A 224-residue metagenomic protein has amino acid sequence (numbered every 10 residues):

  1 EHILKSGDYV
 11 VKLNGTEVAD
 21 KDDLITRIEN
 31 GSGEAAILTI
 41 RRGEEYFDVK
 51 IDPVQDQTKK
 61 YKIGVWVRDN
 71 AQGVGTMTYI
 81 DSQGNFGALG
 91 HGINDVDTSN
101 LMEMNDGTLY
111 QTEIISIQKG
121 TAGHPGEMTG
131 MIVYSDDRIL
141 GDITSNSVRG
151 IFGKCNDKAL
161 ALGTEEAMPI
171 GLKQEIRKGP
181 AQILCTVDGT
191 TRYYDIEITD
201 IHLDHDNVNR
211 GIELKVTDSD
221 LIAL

Functional and structural regions predicted by a protein language model:
E1, D20-K21, L160-E165: Short, structured beta-strand/loop micro-motifs enriched in basic residues and often containing a Trp
E1-K12, T16-A19, T217-L224: PDZ/PDZ-like domain segments forming the peptide/carboxylate-binding groove, activating on the N-terminal beta-strands
I3, E17, K21, N70 (+1 more regions): Solvent-exposed, acidic/flexible segments
K5, K12-L13, D23-I63: PDZ-domain C-terminal substructure recognizer with occasional recognition of PDZ-binding tails
V10-L13, A36, F86, A181: Generic structural signal for buried aliphatic residues
N14-E17, I28-S32, D81, C185-V187: Sec/Tat-exported extracytoplasmic proteins
G43, P53-L224: Serine endopeptidase catalytic core focused on the charge-relay Asp
